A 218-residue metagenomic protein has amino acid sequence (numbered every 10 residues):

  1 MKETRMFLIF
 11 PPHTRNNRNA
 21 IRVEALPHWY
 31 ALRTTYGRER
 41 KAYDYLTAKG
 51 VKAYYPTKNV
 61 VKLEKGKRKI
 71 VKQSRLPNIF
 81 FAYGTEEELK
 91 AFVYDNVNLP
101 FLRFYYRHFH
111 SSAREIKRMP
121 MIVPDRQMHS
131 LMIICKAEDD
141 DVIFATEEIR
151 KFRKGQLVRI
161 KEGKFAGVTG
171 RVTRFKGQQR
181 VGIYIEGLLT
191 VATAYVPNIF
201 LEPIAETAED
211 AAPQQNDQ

Functional and structural regions predicted by a protein language model:
K2-L157, R171-K176, G182-Q218: Acidic-enriched and Gly/Ser
F152, K161-V168: Short coil-to-beta-strand transition motifs
